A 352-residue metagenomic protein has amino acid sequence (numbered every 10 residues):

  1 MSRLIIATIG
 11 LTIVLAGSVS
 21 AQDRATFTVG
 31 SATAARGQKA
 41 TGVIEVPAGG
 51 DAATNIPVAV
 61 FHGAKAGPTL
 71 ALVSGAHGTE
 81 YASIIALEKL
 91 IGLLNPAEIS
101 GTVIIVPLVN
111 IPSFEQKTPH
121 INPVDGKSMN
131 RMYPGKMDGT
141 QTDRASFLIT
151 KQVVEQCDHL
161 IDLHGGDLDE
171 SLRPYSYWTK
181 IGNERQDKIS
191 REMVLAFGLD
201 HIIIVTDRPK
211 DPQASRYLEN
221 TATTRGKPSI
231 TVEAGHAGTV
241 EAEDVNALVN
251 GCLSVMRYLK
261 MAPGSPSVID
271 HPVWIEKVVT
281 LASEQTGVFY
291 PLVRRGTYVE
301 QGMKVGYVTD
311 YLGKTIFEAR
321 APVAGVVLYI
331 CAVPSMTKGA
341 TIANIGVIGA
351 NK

Functional and structural regions predicted by a protein language model:
S2, A21-K352: Structured catalytic-domain cores with a bias toward divalent-metal coordination
I6-A16: Bacterial N-terminal signal peptides
